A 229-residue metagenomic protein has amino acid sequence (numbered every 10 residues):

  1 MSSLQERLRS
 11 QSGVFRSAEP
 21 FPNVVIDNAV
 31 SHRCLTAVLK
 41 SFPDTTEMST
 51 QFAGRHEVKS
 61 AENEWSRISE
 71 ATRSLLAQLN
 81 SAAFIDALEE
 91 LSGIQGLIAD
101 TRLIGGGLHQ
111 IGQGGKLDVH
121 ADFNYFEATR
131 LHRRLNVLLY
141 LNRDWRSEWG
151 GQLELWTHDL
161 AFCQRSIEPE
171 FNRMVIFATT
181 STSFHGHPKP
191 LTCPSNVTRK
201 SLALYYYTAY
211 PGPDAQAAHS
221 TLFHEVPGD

Functional and structural regions predicted by a protein language model:
S3-R7, S12-S92: Non-heme Fe(II)/2-oxoglutarate
S31, L35, T72, S81-I85 (+7 more regions): A structural signal for well-ordered alpha-helical scaffolds and beta->alpha junctions
K40-P43, R67, Q78-R133: Non-heme Fe(II) oxygenase catalytic core, chiefly the N-lobe of the double-stranded beta-helix
T46-M48, G96-I98, R143-S147: Proline-centered turn/helix-capping motifs that create local helix->coil transitions or kinks
Y125-R133, R143-D229: Catalytic core of Fe(II)/2-oxoglutarate
